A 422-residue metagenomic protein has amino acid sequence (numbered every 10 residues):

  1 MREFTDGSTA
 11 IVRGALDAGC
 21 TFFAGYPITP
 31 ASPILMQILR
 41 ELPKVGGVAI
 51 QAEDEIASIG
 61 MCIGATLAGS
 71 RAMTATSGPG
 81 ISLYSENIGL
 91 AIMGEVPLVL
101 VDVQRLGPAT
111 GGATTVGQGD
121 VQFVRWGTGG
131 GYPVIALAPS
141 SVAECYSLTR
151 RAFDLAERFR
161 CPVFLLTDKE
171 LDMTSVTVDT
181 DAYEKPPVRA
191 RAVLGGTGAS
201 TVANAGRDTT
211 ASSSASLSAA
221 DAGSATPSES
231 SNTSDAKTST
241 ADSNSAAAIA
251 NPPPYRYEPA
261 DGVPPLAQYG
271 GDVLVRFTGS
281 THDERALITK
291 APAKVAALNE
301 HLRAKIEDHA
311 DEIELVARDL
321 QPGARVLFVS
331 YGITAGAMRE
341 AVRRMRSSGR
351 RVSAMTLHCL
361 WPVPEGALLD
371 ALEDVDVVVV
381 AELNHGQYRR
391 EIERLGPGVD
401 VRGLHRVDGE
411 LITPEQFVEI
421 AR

Functional and structural regions predicted by a protein language model:
M1-S8, E157-R422: Flexible, low-complexity linker and terminal segments
M1-W126, P133, V407, T413-P414 (+1 more regions): Thiamine diphosphate
L16-T21, L39-G47, L67, G89 (+10 more regions): Generic secondary-structure signature for well-ordered alpha-helical cores
T21-G25, A72-T76, I135-P139, R325-S330 (+2 more regions): Short glycine-rich or small-residue beta-strand-to-loop segments that form or flank ligand, phosphate, metal/Fe-S
Q37, M61, E86-N87, R151 (+3 more regions): A short acidic, amphipathic alpha-helical/loop segment
L83, G107-T110, E144-Y146, D172-V176: Short, well-ordered, mixed-charge alpha-helical segments that flank or form enzyme active sites
T115-D168, D181, A190-G196: Conserved thiamine diphosphate
